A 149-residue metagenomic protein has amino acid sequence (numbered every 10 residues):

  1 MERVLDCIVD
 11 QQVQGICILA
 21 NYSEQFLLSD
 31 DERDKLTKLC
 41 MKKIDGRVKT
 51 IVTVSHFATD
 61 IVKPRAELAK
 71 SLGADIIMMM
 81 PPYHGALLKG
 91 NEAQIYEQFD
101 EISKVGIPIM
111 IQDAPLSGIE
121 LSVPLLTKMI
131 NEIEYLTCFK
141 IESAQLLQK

Functional and structural regions predicted by a protein language model:
M1-G118: Active-site beta->alpha loop and helix N-cap motifs at the rims of alpha/beta catalytic domains
E101, V105, P115-K149: Catalytic alpha/beta core domains of metabolic enzymes, predominantly
